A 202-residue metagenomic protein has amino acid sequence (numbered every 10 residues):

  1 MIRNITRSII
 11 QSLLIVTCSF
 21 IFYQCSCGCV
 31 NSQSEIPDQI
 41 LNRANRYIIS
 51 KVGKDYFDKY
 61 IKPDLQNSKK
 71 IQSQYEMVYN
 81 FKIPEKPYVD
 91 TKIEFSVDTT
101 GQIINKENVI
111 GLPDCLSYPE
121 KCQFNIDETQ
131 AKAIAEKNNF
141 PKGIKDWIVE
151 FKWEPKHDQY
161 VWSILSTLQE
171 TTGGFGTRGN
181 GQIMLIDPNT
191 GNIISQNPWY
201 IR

Functional and structural regions predicted by a protein language model:
I2-L13: Bacterial N-terminal signal peptides that target proteins for export
V16-F20: Alpha-helical transmembrane segments
Y23-Q24: C-terminal motif of bacterial Sec signal peptides marking the signal peptidase cleavage site
C27-I40: Short, low-complexity, disordered segments immediately C-terminal to signal peptides in bacterial exported proteins
P37, L41, Q72, K121-E128: Solvent-exposed, acidic/flexible segments
D38-F57: Glycine-centered helix-coil hinge/cap
V52-T100, E150-P188, N192-R202: Exposed beta-strand-loop-beta-strand "reactive/processing" segments of non-cytosolic proteins
T99-I148: Long, charged/polar, surface-exposed segments that mediate recognition or autoinhibition
